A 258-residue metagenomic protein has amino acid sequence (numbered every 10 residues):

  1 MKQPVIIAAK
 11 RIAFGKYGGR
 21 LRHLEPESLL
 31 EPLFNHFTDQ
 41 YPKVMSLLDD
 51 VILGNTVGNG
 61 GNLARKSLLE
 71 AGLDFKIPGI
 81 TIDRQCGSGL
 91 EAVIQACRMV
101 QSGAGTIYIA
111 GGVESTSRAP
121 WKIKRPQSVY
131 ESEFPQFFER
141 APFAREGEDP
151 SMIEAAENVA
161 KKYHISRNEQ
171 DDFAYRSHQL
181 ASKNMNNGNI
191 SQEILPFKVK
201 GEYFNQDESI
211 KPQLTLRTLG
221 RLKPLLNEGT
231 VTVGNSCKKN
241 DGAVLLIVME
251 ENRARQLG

Functional and structural regions predicted by a protein language model:
M1-A71, F75-P78, C86, A155-R167 (+2 more regions): Conserved active-site "lid/cap" helical segment
M1-Q3, S46-D49, D74-P78, S88 (+5 more regions): Short coil/turn connectors at secondary-structure junctions
R11-I12, H23, E27-E31, E169-L257: N-terminal extracellular/periplasmic Venus flytrap/periplasmic-binding protein-like
M45-L53, G79-T81, Y108-E114, E169-R176 (+1 more regions): Beta-strand segments within the central parallel beta-sheet cores of soluble alpha/beta enzyme folds
N55-T106, E146-S151, Q213-K238: Conserved catalytic cysteine-centered active-site region of acyl-thioester-dependent Claisen-condensing enzymes
K66-D74, R98-S102, K122-F134, N252-R255: A glycine- and small-aliphatic-rich helix-loop capping segment at beta-alpha/alpha-beta transitions that lines
R84-E114, A160-I190, L246-R255: Active-site-proximal alpha-helical scaffold in enzymes
I107-N158: Flexible glycine-/small-residue-enriched beta->alpha junction loops that bind anionic phosphate/pyrophosphate groups
